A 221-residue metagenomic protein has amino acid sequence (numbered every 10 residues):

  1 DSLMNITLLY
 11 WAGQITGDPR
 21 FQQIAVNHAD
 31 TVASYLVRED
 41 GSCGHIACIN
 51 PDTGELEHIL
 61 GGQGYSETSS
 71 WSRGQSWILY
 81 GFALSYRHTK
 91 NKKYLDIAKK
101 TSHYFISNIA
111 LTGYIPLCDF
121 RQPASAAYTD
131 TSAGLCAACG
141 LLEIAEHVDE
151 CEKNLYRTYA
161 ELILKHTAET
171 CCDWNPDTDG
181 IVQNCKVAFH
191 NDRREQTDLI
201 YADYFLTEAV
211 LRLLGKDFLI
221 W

Functional and structural regions predicted by a protein language model:
D1-W221: Glycan-recognition and catalytic cores of secretory/periplasmic carbohydrate-active enzymes
